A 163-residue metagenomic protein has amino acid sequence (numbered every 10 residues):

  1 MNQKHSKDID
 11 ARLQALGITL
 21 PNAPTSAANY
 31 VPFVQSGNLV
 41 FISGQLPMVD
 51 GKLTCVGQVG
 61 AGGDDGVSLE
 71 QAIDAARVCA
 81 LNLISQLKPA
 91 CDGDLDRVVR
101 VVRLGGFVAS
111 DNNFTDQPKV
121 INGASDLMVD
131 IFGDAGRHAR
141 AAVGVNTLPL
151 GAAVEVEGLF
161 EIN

Functional and structural regions predicted by a protein language model:
N2-N163: Short, polar/acidic, helix-capping and beta-turn segments at strand->helix junctions that line the mouths
